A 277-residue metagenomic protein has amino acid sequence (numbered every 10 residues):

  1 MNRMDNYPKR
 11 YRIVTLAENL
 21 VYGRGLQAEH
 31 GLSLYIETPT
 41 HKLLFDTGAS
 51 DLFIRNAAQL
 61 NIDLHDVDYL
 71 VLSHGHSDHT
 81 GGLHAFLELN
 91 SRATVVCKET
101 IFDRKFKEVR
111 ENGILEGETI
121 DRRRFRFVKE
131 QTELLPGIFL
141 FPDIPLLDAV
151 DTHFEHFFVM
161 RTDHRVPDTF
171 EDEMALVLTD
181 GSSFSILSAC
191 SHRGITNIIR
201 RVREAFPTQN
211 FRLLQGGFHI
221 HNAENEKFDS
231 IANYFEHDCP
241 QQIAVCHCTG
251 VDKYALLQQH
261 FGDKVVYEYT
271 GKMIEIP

Functional and structural regions predicted by a protein language model:
D5-R24, E155-P167, G216-I220: Glycine-rich phosphate-binding "P-loop"
K9-L60, T169, E173-S188: Conserved beta-strand hairpin/beta-sheet module of binuclear metal-dependent hydrolase folds, prominently
Y11-V14, K42-L43, Y69, A93-T94 (+5 more regions): Structural motif
A17-L20, T47-S50, G75, T100-I101 (+4 more regions): Active-site metal-binding loops of divalent metal-dependent hydrolases
K42-F45, L64-V67, H79, R104-K129 (+1 more regions): Conserved N-terminal glycine/acidic-rich loop preference
L52-I101, E204-L213, C239: Active-site metal-binding motif and surrounding structural segment of the metallo-beta-lactamase
H76-H79, P167-S185, C190-T270: Cap/insert and terminal regions of metallo-dependent hydrolase folds
T100-M174, V266-P277: Metallo-beta-lactamase
